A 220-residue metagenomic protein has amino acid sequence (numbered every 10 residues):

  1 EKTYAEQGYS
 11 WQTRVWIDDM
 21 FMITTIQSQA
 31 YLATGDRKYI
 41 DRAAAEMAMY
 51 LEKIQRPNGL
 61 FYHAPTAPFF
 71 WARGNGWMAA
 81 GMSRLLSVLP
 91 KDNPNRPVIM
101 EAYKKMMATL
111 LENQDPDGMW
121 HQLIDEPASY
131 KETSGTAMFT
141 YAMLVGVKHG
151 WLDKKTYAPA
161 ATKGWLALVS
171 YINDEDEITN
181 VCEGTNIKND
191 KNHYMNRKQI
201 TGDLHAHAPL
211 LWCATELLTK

Functional and structural regions predicted by a protein language model:
E1-A5, R37-L60, M100-M119, A160-E177: Long, well-ordered core segments of solenoidal/helical folds
K2-D18, G59-W77, D117-M138, E177-T201: Carbohydrate-binding/catalytic loop surfaces
T3-R37, A45, M49-K53, P57-A67 (+3 more regions): Active-site lining segments of carbohydrate-active enzymes
M22-D36, A79-P94, M138-L152, P209-K220: Well-ordered alpha-helical scaffold segments within catalytic/enzyme domains
E46, G81, L85, A102 (+5 more regions): Alpha-helical packing segments of well-folded alpha/beta enzyme cores
L89, N93-H149: Flexible, glycine-rich surface segments
E126, Y130-K131, G135-K220: CBM-like carbohydrate-recognition segments
